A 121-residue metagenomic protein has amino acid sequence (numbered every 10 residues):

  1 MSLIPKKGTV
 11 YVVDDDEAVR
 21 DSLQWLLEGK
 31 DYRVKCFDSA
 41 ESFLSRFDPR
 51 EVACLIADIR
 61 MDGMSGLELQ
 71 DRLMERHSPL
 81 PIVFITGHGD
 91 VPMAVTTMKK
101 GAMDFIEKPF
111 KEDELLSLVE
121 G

Functional and structural regions predicted by a protein language model:
G8, E17-K35: Two-component/phosphorelay signaling modules centered on CheY-like receiver
D14, D58, T86: Active-site residues of response regulator receiver
R20, D62, T86, D90: The feature encodes the CheY-like receiver
D38-S39, D62-L69: Acidic catalytic/metal-coordinating carboxylates
R46-R50, R72-P79, K100: Conserved phosphotransfer cores of two-component systems
R50-I56, V83: Active-site beta3 strand of CheY-like receiver
D90-P92, F110-V119: C-terminal output helix
